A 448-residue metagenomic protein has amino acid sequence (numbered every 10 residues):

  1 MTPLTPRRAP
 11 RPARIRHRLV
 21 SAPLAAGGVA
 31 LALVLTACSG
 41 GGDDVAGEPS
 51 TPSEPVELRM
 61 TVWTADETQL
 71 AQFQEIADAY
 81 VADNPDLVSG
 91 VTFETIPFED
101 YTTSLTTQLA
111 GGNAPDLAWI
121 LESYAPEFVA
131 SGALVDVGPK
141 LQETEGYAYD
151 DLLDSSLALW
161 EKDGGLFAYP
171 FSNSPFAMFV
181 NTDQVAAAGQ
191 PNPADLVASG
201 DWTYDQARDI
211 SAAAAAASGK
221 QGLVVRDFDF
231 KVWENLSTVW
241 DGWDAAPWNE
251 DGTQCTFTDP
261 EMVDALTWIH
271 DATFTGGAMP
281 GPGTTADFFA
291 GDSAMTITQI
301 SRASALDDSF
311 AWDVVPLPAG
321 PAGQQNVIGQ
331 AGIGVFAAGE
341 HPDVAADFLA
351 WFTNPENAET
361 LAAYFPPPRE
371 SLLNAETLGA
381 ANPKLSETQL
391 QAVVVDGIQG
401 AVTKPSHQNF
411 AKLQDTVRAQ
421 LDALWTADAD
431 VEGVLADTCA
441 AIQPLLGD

Functional and structural regions predicted by a protein language model:
T2-R14, R18, L24-G27, L31 (+8 more regions): Conserved N-terminal structural module of periplasmic/extracytoplasmic solute-binding proteins
P3, P367, T388-A441: C-terminal capping/gating helix-and-loop segments adjacent to ligand/active sites or protein-protein/ligand interfaces
E122-A177, A186, Q206, D313-V315 (+2 more regions): Hinge/lid segment of periplasmic solute-binding proteins
P139-L152, D195-S199, L223-V225, W243-D264 (+3 more regions): Short, solvent-exposed loop/beta-turn-alpha elements that line the ligand-binding surface or hinge of extracytoplasmic
D163-F171, F176, A186, G200-Q254 (+1 more regions): Extracytoplasmic/periplasmic solute-binding protein
D209-S211, E250-G281: Glycine-centered hinge/linker elements that transmit conformational signals in sensory and ligand-binding systems
L266, A311-G334: Periplasmic-binding protein-like
A286, S304, I333-A411: Mature extracytoplasmic/periplasmic domains
